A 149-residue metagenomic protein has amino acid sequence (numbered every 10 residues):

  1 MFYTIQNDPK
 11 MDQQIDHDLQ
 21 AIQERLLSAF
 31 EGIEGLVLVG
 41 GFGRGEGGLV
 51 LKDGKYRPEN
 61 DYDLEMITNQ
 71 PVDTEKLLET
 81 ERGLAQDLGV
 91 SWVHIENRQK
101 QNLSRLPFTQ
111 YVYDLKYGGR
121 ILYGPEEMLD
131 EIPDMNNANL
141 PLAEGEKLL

Functional and structural regions predicted by a protein language model:
M1-V37, G41-E59, T68-L149: Catalytic core of pol beta-like nucleotidyltransferases
